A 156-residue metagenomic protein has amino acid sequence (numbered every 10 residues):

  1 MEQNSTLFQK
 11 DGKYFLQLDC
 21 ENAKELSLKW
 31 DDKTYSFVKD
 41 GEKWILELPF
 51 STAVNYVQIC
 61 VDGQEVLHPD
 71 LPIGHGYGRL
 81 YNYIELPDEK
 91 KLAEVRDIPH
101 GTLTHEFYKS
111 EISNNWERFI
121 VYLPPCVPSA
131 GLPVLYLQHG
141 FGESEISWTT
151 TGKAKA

Functional and structural regions predicted by a protein language model:
E2-A156: Non-catalytic cap/lid and distal C-terminal segments of serine-dependent acyl enzymes
